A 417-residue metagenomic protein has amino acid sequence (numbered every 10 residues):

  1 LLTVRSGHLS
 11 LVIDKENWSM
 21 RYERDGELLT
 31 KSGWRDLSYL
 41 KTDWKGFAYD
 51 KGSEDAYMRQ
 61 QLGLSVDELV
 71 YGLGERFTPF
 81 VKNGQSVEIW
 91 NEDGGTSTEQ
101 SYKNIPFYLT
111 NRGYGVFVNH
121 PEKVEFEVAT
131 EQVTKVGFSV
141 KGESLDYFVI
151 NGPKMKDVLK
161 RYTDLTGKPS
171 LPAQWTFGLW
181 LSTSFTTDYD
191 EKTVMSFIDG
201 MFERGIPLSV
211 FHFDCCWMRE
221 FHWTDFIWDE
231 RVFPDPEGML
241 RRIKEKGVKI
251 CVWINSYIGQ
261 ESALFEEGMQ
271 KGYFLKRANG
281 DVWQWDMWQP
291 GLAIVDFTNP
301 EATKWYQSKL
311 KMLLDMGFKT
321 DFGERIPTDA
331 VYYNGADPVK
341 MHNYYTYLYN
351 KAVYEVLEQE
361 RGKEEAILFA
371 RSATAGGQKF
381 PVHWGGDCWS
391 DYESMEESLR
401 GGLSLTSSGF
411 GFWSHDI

Functional and structural regions predicted by a protein language model:
L2-Q174, S182-F185, E191-K192, S196-E203: Catalytic and substrate-binding clefts that recognize carbohydrates or anionic sugar/phosphate headgroups
S32, P207-I417: Aromatic- and carboxylate-enriched substrate-binding clefts and catalytic-loop regions of carbohydrate-active enzymes
F47-G52, I89, E99, D188-I198 (+3 more regions): Short, charged low-complexity intrinsically disordered segments located at boundaries of structured domains
S170-S184, D281-I294: N-terminal small/glycine-rich loop or linker at the start of catalytic domains across soluble metabolic enzymes
